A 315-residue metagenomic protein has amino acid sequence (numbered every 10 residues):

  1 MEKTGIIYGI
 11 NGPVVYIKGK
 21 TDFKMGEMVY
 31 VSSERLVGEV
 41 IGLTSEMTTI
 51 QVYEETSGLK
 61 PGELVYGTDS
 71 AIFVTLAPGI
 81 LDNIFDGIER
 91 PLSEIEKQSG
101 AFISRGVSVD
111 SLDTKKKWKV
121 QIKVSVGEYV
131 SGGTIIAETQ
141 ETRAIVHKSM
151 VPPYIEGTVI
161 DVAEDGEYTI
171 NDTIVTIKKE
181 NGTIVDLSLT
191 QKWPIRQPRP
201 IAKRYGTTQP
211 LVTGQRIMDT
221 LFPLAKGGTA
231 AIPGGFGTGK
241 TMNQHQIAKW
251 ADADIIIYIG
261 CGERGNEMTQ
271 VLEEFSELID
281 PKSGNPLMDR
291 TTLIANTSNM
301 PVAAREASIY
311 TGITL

Functional and structural regions predicted by a protein language model:
M1-T4, V15-K18, T241-H245: Short, charge-rich amphipathic segments
K3, I10-N11, I17-L211: Acidic-enriched and Gly/Ser
K3-I6, S283: Short, basic/polar N-terminal leader/transit segment immediately after the initiator methionine
L211, Q215-L315: Switch/coupling sub-region of P-loop NTPases
